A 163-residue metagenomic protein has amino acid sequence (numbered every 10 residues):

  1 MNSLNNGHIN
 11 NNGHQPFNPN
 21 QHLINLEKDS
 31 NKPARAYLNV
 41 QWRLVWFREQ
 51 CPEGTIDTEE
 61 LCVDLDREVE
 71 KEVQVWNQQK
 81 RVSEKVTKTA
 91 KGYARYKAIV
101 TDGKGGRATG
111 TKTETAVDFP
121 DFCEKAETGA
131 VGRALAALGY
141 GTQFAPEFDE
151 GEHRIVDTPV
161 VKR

Functional and structural regions predicted by a protein language model:
N2-R163: Polyanion-binding surfaces on beta-sheet-dominated domains and ring/shell assemblies
